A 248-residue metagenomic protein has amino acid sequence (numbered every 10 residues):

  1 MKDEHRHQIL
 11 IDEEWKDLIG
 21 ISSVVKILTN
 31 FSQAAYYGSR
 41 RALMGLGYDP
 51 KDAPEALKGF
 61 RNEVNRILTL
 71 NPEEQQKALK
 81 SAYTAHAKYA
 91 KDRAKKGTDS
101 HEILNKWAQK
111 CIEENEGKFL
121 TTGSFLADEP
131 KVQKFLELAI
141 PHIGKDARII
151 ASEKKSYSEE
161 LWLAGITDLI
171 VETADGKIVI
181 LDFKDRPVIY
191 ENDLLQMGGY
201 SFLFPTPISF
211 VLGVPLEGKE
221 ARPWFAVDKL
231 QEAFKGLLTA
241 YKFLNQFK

Functional and structural regions predicted by a protein language model:
M1-L163: Metal-dependent nuclease catalytic cores that hydrolyze phosphodiester bonds in DNA/RNA, characterized by
P130-K131, K154-K248: Nucleic-acid nuclease catalytic cores
